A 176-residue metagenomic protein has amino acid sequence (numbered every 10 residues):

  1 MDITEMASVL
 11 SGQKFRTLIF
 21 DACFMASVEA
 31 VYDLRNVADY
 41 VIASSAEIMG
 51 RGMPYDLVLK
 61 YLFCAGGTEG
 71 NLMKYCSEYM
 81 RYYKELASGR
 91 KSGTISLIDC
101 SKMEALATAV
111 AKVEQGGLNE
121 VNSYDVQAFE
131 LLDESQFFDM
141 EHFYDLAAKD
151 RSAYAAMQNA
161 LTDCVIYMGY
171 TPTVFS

Functional and structural regions predicted by a protein language model:
M1-S176: Terminal, contiguous helix-loop blocks that mediate binding/assembly
